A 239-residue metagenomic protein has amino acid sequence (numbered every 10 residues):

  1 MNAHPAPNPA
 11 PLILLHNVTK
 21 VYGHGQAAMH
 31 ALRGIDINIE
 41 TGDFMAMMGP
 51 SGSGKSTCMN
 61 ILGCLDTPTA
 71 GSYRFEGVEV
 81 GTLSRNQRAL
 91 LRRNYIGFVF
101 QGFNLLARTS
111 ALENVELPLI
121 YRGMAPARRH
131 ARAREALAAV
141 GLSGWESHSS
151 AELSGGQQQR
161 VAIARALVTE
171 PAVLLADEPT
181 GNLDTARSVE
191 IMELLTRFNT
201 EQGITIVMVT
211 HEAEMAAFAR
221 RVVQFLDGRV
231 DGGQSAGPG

Functional and structural regions predicted by a protein language model:
M1-V21, D231-G239: ABC-family P-loop ATPase nucleotide-binding domain
P11-L226: ABC family nucleotide-binding domain
